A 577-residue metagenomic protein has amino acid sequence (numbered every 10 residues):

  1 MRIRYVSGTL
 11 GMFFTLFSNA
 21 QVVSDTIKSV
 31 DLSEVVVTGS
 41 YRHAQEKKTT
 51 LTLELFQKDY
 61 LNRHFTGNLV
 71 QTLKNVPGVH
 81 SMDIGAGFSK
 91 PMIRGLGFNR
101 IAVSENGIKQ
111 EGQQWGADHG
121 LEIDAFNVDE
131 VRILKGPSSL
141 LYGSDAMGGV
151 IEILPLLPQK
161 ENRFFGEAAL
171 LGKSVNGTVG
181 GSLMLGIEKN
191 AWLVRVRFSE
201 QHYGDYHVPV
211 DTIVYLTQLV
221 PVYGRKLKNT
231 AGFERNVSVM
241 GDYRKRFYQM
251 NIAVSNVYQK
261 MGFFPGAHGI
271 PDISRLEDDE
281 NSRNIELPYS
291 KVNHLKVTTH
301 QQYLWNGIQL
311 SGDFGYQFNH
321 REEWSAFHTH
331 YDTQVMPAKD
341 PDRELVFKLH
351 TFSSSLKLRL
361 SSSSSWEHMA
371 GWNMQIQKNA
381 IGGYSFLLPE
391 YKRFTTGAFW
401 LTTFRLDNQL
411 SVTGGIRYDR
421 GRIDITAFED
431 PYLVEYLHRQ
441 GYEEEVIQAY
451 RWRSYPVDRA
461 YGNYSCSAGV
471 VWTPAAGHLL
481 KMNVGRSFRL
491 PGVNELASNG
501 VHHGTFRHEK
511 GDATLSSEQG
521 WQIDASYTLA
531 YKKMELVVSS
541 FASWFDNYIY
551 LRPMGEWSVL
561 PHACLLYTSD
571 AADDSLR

Functional and structural regions predicted by a protein language model:
Q21-N62: Short, acidic, small-residue-rich periplasmic hinge/interaction motif at the N-terminus of Gram-negative outer-membrane
V70-K109: Extracytoplasmic beta-strand/coil segments of soluble accessory domains associated with Gram-negative outer-membrane
K109-K135: Short acidic/polar hinge/loop motifs at secondary-structure boundaries that mediate gating or recognition
G112-Q114, N127-D129, L140-V210, A231-R235 (+1 more regions): Outer-membrane beta-barrel translocator/receptor signature
A169, S174, D278, S282-K296 (+5 more regions): Outer-membrane beta-barrel signature, preferentially recognizing the C-terminal barrel domain of Gram-negative
N176-H202, Y215-F264, N293-L295, T299-W305 (+6 more regions): Transmembrane beta-barrel wall of Gram-negative outer-membrane proteins
K228-E234, Y248-Y303, F318-H350, K378-N379 (+2 more regions): Flexible loop and strand-edge segments within Gram-negative outer membrane beta-barrel domains
Y567-R577: Single conserved hydrophobic/aromatic residue that forms the stacking wall/gate of nucleotide- or nucleobase-binding
